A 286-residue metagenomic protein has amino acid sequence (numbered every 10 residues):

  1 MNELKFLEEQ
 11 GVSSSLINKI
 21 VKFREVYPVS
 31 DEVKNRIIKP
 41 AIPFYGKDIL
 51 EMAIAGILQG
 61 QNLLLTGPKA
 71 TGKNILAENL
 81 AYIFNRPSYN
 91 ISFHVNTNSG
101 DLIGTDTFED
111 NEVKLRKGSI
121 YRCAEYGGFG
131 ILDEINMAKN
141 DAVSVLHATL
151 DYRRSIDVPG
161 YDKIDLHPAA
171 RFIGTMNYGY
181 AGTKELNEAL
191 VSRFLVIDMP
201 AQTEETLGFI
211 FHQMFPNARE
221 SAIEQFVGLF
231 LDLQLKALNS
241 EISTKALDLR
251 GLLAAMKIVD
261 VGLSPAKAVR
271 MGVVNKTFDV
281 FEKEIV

Functional and structural regions predicted by a protein language model:
M1-V286: C-terminal regulatory/interaction module of P-loop NTP-utilizing enzymes
